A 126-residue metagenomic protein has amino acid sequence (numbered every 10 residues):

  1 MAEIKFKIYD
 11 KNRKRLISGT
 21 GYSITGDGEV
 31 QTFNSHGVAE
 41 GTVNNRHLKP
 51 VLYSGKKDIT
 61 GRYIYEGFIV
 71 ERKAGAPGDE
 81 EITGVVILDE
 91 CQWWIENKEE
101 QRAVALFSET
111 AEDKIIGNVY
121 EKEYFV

Functional and structural regions predicted by a protein language model:
M1-V126: Secondary-structure transition motif
